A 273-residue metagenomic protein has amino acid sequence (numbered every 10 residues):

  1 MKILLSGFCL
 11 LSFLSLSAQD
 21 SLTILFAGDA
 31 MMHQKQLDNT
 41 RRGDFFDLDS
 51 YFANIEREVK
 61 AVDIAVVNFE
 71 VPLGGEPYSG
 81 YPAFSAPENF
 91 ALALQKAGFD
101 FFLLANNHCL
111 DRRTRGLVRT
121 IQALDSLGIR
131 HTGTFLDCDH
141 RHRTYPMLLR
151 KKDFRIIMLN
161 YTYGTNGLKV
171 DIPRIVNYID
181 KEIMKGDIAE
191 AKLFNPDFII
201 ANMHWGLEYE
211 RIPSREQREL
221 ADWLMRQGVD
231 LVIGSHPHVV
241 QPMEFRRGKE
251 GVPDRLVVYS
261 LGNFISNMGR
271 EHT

Functional and structural regions predicted by a protein language model:
M1-Q19: Bacterial Sec-dependent N-terminal signal peptides
A18-T273: Acidic, metal/ion-coordinating pockets
